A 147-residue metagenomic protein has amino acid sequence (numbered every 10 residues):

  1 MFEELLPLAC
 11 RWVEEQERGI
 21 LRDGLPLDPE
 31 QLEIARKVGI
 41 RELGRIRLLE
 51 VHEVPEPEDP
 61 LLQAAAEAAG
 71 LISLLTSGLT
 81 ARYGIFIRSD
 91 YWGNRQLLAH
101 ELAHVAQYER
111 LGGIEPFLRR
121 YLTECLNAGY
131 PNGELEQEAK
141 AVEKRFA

Functional and structural regions predicted by a protein language model:
M1-G44, E50-E56, L61-T80, F86-W92 (+1 more regions): Metalloprotease/metallohydrolase-associated module, dominated by Zn2+-dependent proteases
Y91-Q107: Short alpha-helix carrying the canonical HExxH Zn2+-binding catalytic motif
